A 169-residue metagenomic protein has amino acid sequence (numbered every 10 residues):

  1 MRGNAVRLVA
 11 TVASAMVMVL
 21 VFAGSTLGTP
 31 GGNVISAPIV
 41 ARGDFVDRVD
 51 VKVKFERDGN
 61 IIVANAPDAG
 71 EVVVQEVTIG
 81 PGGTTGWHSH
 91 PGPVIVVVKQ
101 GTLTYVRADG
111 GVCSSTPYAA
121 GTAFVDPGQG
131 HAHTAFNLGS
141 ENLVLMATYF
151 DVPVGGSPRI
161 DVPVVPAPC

Functional and structural regions predicted by a protein language model:
R2-T11, M18-E71, S115-P117, D161-C169: A short, N-terminal "cap"/entry segment at the start of jelly-roll beta-barrel domains of the cupin/DSBH fold
P67-A69, G83-V97: A short beta-loop-beta micro-motif enriched in histidine and acidic residues
V74-E76, I95, A123-V125, A147: Conserved hydrophobic/aromatic beta-strand scaffold that supports enzyme active sites
E76-T78, T104: Beta-strand cores of secreted/periplasmic/IMS beta-sandwich domains, seen most often in copper-related folds
I79-G80, A108-G130: Short acidic-glycine-tyrosine-enriched beta hairpin
W87, Y105-V106, S114, D126 (+1 more regions): Short beta-strand His + acidic residue motifs that chelate non-heme Fe in jelly-roll/DSBH and cupin folds
H90-G111, A120-T122: Glycine- and acidic-residue-biased ligand/ion/polar-headgroup-sensing regions
Y118-A119, G128-G156: Ligand-binding loop in jelly-roll beta-barrel domains
